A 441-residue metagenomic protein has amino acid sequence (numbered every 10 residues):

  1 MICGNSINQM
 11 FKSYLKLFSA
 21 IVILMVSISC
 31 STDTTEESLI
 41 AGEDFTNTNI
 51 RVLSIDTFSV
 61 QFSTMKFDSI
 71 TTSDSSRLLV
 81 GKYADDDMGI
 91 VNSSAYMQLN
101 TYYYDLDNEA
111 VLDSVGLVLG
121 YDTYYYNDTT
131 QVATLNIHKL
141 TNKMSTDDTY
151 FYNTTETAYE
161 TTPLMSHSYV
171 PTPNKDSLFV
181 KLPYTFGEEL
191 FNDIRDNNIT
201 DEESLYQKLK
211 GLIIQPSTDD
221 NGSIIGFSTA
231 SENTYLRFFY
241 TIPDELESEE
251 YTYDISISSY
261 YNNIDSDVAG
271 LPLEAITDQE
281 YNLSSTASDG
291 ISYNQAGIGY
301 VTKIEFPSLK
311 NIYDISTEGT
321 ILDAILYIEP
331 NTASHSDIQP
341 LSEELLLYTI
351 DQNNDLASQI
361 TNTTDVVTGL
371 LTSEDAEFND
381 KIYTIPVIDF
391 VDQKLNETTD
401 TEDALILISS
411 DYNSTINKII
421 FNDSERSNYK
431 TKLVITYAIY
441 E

Functional and structural regions predicted by a protein language model:
I2-I21, M25-E441: Secreted, disulfide-rich extracellular signaling modules
